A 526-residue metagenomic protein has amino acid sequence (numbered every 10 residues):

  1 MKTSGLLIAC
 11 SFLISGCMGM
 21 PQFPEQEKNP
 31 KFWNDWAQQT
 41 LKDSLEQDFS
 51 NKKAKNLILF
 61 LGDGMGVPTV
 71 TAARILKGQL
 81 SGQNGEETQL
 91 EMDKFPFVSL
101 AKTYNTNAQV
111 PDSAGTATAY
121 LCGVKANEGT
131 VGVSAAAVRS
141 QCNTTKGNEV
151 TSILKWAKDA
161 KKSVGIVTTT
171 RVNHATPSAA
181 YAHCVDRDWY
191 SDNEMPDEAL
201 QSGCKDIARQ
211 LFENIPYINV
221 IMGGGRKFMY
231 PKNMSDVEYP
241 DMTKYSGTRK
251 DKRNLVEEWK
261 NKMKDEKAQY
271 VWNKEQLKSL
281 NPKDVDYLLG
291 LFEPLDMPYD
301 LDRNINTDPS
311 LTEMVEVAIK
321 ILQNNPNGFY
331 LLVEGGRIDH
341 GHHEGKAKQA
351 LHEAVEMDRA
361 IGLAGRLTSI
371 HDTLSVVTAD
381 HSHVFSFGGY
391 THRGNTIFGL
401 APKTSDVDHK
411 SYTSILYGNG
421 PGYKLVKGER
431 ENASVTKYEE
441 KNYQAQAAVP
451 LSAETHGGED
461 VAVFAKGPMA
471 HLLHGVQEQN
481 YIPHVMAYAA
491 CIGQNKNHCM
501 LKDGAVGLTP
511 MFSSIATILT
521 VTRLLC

Functional and structural regions predicted by a protein language model:
K2-A9, M511-S514: Sec-dependent signal peptide recognition, specifically the positively charged N-region followed immediately by
S11-Q26, V521-C526: N-terminal signal peptide
E25-T40, S50-K55, M65-T71, I75-T118 (+2 more regions): A post-motif C-terminal structural segment
G132-G147: His/Cys-centered metal/cofactor-coordination and adjacent catalytic loops
V164-T168, I221-G224: A structural signal for short, well-ordered beta-strand segments and their strand-loop junctions that often border
Q494-I515: C-terminal GPI-anchoring signal of eukaryotic secretory precursors
F512-L524: A cross-kingdom C-terminal cell-surface attachment/processing module
